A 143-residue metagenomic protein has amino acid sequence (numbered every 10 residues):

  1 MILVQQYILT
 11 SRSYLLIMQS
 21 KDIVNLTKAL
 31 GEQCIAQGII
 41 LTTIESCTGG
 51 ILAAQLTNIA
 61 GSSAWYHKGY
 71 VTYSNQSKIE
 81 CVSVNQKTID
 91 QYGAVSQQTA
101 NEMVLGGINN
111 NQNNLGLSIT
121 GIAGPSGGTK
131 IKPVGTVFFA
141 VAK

Functional and structural regions predicted by a protein language model:
M1-I17: N-terminal amphipathic/basic-hydrophobic helices that include classical n-h-c signal peptides and signal-anchor
Y14-K143: Short alpha-helical segments enriched in small residues
